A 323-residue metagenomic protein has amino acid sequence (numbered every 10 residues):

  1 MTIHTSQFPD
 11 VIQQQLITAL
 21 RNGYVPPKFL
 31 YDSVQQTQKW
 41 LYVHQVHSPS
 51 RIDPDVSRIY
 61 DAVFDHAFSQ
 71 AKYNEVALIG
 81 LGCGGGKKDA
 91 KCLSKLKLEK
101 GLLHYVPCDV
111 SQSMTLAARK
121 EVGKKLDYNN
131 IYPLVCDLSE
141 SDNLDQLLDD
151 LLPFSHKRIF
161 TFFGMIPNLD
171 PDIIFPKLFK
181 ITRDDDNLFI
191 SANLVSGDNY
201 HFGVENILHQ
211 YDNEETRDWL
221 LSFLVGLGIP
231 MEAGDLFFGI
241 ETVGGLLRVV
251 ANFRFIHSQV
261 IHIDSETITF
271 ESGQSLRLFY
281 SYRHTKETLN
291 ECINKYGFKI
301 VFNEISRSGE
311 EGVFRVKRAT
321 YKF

Functional and structural regions predicted by a protein language model:
M1-I79, G86-L134, S141-D142, L148-D149 (+3 more regions): Rossmann-like AdoMet
L78-G82, Y105-P107, N187-A192, F302: A structural signal for short, well-ordered beta-strand segments and their strand-loop junctions that often border
S111-S113, N199-I207: The AdoMet/dcAdoMet-binding core of the Class I SAM-like
L152-K180: A short SAM/SAH-binding and catalytic strip from SAM-dependent methyltransferases
T182-D198: Conserved beta-strand signature within the Rossmann-like core of class I S-adenosyl-L-methionine
L208-G297: Substrate-binding/catalytic lobe of Class I Rossmann-like enzymes that use SAM or dcSAM, i.e., the mid-to-C-terminal
D235, F298-S308: Conserved S-adenosyl-L-methionine
L246-V250, G309-R315: Short hydrophobic/aromatic beta-strand or adjacent loop that forms the aromatic wall/cage of a ligand/substrate-binding
